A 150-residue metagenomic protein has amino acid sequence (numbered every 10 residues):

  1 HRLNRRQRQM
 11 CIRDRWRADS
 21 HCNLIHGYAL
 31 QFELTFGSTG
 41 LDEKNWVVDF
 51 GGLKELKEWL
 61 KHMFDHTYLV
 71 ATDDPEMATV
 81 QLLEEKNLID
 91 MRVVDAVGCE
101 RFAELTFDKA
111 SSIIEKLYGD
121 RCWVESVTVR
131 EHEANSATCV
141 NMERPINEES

Functional and structural regions predicted by a protein language model:
H1-I12: Single conserved hydrophobic/aromatic residue that forms the stacking wall/gate of nucleotide- or nucleobase-binding
R5, V70, T128-R130: Residues in well-ordered beta-strands of folded domains
Q7, A29-Q31, E133-S136: Structural motif
C11, T35, T128: Conserved beta-strand segments that form the floor/walls of ligand-binding pockets within enzyme and binding domains
R15-S112, L117, E148: Histidine-centered catalytic/metal-coordination loop motif
M77-E84, S126-A134: Amphipathic alpha-helical surface "interface" segments used for docking/oligomerization or membrane association within
D120-V124: Catalytic phosphate/metal-binding cores of nucleic-acid and nucleotide-processing enzymes, i.e., regions that mediate
T128-S150: Short, low-complexity, polybasic intrinsically disordered segments
